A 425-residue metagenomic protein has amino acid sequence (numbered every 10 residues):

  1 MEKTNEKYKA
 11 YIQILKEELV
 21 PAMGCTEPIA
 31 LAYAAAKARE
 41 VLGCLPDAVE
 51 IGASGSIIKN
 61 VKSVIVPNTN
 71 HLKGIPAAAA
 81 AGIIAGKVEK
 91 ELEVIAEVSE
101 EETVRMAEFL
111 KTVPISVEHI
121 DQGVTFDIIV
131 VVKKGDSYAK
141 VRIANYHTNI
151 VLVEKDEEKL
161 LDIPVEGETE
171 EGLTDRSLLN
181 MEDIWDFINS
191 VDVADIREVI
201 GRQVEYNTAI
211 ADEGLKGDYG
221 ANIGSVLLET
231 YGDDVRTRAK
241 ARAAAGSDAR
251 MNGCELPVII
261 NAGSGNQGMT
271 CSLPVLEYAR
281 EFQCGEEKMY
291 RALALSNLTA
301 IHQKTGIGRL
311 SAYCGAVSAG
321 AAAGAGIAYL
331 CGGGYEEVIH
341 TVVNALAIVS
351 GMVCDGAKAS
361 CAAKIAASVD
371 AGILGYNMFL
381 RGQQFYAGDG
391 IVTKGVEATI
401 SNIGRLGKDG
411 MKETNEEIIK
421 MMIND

Functional and structural regions predicted by a protein language model:
M1-I12, L45-K59, D234-G253, G285-Q303 (+1 more regions): Acidic-glycine-rich active-site phosphate/pyrophosphate-binding loop
E2-K3, A22-T26, A53-N60, V64-P67 (+8 more regions): A structural signal for small-residue-enriched, beta-sheet-centric alpha/beta enzyme cores and oligomeric scaffold folds
P21-K37, L256-L273, C314-A319: Conserved phosphate/anionic-ligand binding catalytic regions in large, soluble enzymes, centered on
I29-I128, V132: Early transmembrane hairpin of solute transport permeases
A38-V41, P67, Y278-R291, I301-A367 (+1 more regions): Hydrophobic alpha-helical bundle architecture
L45-V49, K90-I95, V117-E118, A194-I200 (+8 more regions): Flexible, glycine/charged-enriched surface loops at secondary-structure junctions
L110-G253, I419-D425: Signature of multi-pass transmembrane helix bundles
D233, T237, R250-C284: Membrane-embedded translocation segments of transport machinery
